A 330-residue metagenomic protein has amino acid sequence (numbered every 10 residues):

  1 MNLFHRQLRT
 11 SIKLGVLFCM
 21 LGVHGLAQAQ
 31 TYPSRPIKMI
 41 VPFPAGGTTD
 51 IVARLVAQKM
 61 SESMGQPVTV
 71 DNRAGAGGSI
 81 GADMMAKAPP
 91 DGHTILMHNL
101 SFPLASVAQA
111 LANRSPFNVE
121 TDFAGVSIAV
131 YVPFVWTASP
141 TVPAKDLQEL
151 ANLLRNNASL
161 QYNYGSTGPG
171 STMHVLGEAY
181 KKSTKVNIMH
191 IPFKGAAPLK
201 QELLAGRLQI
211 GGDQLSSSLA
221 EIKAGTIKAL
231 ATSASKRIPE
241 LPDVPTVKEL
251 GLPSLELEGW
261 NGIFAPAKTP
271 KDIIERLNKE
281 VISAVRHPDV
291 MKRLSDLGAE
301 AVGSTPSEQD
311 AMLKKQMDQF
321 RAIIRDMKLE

Functional and structural regions predicted by a protein language model:
N2-V16: Bacterial N-terminal signal peptides that target proteins for export
G22-H24: N-terminal signal peptide c-region/cleavage motif recognized by signal peptidases
A29-D122, K182-Q214, E221, G303 (+1 more regions): N-terminal (or domain-start) structured segment
S34-P36, K182-V186, K223, E249 (+1 more regions): An extracytoplasmic/periplasmic, membrane-proximal ligand-sensing/linker region
K38, Q58-S61, G65, D83-A86 (+7 more regions): Solvent-exposed, non-membrane alpha-helical residues enriched in polar/charged side chains
G46, L100-S101, S139-A144, S166-S171 (+4 more regions): Short coil/turn segments
M60, K87-H93, S106-P198, V247 (+1 more regions): Hinge/capping helix and adjacent helix->loop/strand transition within the periplasmic-binding protein
N118-I128, N187-I191, Q209-I210, L219-L257 (+1 more regions): Short beta-strand->loop
